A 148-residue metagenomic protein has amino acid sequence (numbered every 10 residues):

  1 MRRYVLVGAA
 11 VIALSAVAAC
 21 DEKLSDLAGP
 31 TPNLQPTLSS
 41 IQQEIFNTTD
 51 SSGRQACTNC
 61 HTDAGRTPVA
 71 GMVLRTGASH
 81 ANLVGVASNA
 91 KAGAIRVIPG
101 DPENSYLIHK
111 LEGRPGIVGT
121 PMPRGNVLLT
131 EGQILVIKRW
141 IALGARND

Functional and structural regions predicted by a protein language model:
M1-L38, K138-D148: Post-cleavage N-terminal segment of exported redox proteins
L24-Q35, S39-Q43, D50-E131: Solvent-exposed helix-loop boundary motif
N47, G113, R139-L143: Residues within well-ordered alpha-helical secondary structure of globular protein domains
